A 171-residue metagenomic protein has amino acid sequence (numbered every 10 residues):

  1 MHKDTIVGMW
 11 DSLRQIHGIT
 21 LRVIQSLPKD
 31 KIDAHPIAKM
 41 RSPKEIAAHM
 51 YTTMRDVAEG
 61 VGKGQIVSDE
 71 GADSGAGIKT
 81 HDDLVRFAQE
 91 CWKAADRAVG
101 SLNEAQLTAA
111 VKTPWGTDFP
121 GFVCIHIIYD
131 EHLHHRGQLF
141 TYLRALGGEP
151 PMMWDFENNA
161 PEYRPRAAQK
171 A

Functional and structural regions predicted by a protein language model:
M1-S12: Extreme N-terminal tail/first-helix region
D4-I6, K79-H81, V123-H126: A short, structure-level motif marking secondary-structure boundaries and short turns
W10-I24, K31-D73, K112-A171: Short, contiguous alpha-helical
G18, R22-S26, E90-R97, S101 (+1 more regions): A generic structural signal for well-ordered alpha-helical segments enriched in polar/charged residues
P28, N103, L107, E149-P150: Glycine-rich, flexible loop/turn motifs
E59-G60, G64-L102: Helix-adjacent hinge/juxtasegments
G100-W115: Acidic catalytic patch
